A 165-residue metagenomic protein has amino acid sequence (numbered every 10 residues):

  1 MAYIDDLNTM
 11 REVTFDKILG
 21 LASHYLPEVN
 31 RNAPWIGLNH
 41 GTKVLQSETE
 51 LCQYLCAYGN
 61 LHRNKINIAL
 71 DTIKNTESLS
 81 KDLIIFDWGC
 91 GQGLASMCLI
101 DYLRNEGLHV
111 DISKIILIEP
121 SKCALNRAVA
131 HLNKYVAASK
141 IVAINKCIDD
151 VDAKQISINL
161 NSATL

Functional and structural regions predicted by a protein language model:
M1-G37: N-terminal auxiliary segments of SAM/dcSAM-dependent transferases
T42-T76: Class I SAM-dependent methyltransferase Rossmann-like catalytic core, especially the SAM/SAH-binding loop
D82-G91: Conserved class I S-adenosyl-L-methionine
Q92-H109: Conserved SAM-binding loop of SAM-dependent methyltransferases across substrates and taxa, primarily the Class I
S113-I116: Short beta-strand element of Class I
S121: Conserved SAM/SAH-binding beta-strand->alpha-helix loop
A124: Conserved short alpha-helix immediately C-terminal to the canonical SAM/SAH-binding motif I of Rossmann-like
R127-L160: S-adenosyl-L-methionine
